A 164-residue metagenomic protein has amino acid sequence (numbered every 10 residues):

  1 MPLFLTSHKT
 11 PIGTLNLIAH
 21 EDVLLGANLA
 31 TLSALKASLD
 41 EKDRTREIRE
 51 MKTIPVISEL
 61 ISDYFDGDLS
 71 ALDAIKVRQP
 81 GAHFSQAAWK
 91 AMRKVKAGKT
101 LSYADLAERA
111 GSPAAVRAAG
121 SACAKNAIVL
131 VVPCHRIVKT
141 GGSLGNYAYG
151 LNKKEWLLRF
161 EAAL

Functional and structural regions predicted by a protein language model:
M1-A114, F160-L164: Basic nucleic-acid-binding alpha-helical/helix-turn surface characteristic of O6-alkylguanine DNA
A114-N126: Regulatory, non-catalytic segments
A127, V131: Major-groove DNA-recognition helix of helix-turn-helix-type DNA-binding domains
C134: Short cysteine clusters
T140-L164: …primarily DNA-binding HTH/wHTH and HhH modules…
